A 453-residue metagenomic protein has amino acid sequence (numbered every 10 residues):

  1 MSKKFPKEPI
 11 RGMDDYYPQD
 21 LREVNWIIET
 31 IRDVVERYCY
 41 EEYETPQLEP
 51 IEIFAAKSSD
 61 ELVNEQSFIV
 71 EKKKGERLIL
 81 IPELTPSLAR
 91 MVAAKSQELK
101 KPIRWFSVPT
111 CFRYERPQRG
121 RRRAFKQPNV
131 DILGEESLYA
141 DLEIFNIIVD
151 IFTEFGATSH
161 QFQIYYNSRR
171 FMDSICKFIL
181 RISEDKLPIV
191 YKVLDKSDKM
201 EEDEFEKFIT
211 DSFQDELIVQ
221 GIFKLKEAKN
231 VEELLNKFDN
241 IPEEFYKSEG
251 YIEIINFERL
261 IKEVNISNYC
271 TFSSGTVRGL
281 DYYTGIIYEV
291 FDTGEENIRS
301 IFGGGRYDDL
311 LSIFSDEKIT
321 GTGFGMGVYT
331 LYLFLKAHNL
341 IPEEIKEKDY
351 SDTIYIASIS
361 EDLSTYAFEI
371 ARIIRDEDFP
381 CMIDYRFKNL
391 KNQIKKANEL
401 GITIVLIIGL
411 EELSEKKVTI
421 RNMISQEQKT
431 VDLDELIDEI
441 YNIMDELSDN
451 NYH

Functional and structural regions predicted by a protein language model:
M1-L21: Auxiliary tRNA-acceptor-end handling modules of aminoacyl-tRNA synthetases
E23-C39, E49-P50, K74, T85-Q97 (+3 more regions): Positively charged, Gly/Ser-enriched RNA/tRNA-binding surfaces
E42-E44, S67-E71, I79-I81, R104-S107: Short, conserved beta-strand segments within well-ordered enzyme catalytic domains that often line or immediately flank
Q47-L78: Polyanion/phosphate-binding surface patch
V63-K74, R181-E204, D292-G294: Acidic, His- and aromatic-enriched active-site or binding-groove loops in soluble protein domains that engage sugars
F162-Y165, V190-L194, C381-L390: A generic structural motif
Y165-I179, L194-E201: Short, conserved secondary-structure transition motifs
